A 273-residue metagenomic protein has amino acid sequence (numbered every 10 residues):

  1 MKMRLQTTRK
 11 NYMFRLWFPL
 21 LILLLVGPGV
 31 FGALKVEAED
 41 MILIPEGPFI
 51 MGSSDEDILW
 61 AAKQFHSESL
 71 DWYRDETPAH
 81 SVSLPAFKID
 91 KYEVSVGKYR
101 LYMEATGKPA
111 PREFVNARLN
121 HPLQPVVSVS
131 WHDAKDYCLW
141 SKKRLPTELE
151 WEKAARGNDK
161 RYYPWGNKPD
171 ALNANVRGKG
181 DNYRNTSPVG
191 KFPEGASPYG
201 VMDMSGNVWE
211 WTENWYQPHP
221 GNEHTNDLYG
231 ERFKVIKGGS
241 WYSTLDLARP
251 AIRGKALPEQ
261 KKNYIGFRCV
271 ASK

Functional and structural regions predicted by a protein language model:
K2-G107, W131-H132, G166, Y264-K273: Short, compositionally biased
T7, L21, K88-Y92, V127 (+3 more regions): Alpha-helical interaction segments
I44, I50, S54-D71, P109-G254 (+1 more regions): Functional-site microenvironments in short loops/helix caps that host divalent-cation chemistry
